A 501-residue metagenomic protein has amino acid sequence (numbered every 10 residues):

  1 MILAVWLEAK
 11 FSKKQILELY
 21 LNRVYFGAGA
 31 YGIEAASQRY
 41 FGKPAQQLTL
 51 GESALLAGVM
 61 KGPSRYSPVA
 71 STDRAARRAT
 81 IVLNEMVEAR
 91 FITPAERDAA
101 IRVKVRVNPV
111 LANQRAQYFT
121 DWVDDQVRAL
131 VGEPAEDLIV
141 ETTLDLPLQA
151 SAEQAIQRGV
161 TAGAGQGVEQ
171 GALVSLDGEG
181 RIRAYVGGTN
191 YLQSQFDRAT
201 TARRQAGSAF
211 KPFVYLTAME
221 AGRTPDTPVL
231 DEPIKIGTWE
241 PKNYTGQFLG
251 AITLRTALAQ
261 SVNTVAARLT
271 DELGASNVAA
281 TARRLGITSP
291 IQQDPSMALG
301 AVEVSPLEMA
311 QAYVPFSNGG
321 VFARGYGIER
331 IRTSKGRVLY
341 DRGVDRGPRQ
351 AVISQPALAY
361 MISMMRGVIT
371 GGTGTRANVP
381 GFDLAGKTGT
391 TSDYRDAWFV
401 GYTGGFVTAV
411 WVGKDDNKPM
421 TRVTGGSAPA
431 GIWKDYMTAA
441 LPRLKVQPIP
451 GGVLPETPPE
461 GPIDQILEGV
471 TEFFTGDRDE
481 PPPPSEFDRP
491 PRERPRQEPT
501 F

Functional and structural regions predicted by a protein language model:
M1-A150, R181, V186, L269 (+4 more regions): Non-catalytic, structured segments within soluble enzyme domains
E18, Q47, L55, A172-S175 (+9 more regions): Structural recognition of the beta-strand scaffold that forms the well-ordered cores of secreted hydrolase catalytic
N22-G29, Q46, L50-G62, W122-D125 (+12 more regions): Glycine-rich, acidic and aromatic/proline-enriched surface loops and short helix-turn segments that act as binding
Y31-I33, T93-E96, Q193-F196, M219-G237 (+3 more regions): Short, well-structured active-site flanking segments
P109-F119, D124-D125, R223-V278, F322 (+2 more regions): Conserved catalytic neighborhood of penicillin-recognizing serine enzymes
T142-G165, L173-S175, Y185, N190-F196 (+4 more regions): A penicillin-recognizing enzyme superfamily signal
E240-N243, G274-Q311, G327: Mid-domain, small-residue-enriched loop/turn segments at the edges of structured enzyme/sensor domains
G452-F501: Compositionally biased, proline/threonine/alanine/serine-rich low-complexity intrinsically disordered stretches
